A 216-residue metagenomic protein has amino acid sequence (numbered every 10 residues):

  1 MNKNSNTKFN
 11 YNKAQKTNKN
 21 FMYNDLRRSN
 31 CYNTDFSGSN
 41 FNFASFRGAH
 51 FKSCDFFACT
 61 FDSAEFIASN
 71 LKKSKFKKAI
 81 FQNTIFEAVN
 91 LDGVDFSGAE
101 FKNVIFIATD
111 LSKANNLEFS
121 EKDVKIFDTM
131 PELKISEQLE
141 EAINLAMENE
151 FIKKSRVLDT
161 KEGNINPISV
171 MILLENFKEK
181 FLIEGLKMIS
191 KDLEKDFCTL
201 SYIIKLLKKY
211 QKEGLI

Functional and structural regions predicted by a protein language model:
M1-L145: Tandem repeat scaffolds
K122-I216: Terminal module of membrane-associated proteins
